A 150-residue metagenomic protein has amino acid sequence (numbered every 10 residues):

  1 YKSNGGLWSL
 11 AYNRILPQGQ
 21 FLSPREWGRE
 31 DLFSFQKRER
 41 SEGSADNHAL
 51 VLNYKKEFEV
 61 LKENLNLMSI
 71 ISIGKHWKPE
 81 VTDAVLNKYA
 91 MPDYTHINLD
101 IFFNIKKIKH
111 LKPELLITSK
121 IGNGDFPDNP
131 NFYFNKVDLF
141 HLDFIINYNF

Functional and structural regions predicted by a protein language model:
S3, Y12-Q18, R29, F58 (+4 more regions): Transmembrane beta-strands of outer-membrane beta-barrel pores
N4-G5, E59-L67, I105-P113: Short loop/turn motifs that connect adjacent beta-strands in outer-membrane beta-barrel proteins
W8-L10, Y54, L67-I71, I101 (+2 more regions): Membrane-embedded beta-strand positions of outer-membrane beta-barrel proteins
Y12-R14, H48-L50, I73-K75, D93-I97 (+2 more regions): Transmembrane beta-barrel architecture of outer-membrane proteins
Q20-E26, P79-N87, D125-F132: Outer-membrane beta-barrel translocator domains and adjoining extracellular loop/strand segments of Gram-negative
L22-S44: Flexible internal linker/loop segments at domain or repeat junctions
S41-D46, N87-T95, Y133-F140: Replace "Gram-negative outer membrane beta-barrel proteins" with "bacterial and organellar outer membrane beta-barrel
L52, K136-F150: Outer-membrane beta-barrel "beta-signal"
